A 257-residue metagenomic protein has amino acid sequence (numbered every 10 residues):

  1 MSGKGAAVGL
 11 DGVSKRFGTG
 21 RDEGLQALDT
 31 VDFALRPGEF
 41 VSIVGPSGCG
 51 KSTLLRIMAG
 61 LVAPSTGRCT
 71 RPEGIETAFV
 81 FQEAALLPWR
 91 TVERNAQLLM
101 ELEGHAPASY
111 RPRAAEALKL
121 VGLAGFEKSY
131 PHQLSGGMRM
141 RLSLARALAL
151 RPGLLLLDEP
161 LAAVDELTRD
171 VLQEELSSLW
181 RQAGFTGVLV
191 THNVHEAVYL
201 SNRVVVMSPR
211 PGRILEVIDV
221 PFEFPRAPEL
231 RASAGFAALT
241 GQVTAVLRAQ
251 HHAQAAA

Functional and structural regions predicted by a protein language model:
S2-L10, R16-T30: A short, flexible loop at the N-terminus of ABC-type nucleotide-binding domains that lies
G24, E93, K119, E127-Y130: Signature (C-motif/LSGGQ) region and adjacent switch/coupling loops of ABC-type ATPase nucleotide-binding domains
V44-P46: The feature captures the beta-strand-to-loop junction immediately N-terminal to the Walker
A59: Helix-to-loop junction immediately C-terminal to a conserved catalytic motif
E76, Q97, E101, A108-F126 (+1 more regions): Conserved ABC ATPase "signature" region
R90-Q97: Short coil-to-helix segment of the ABC ATPase nucleotide-binding domain corresponding to the Q-loop/switch region
S129-H132, L150: Conserved signature/switch motifs of ABC ATPase nucleotide-binding domains
L144: Hydrophobic anchor residue at the start of the ABC signature
